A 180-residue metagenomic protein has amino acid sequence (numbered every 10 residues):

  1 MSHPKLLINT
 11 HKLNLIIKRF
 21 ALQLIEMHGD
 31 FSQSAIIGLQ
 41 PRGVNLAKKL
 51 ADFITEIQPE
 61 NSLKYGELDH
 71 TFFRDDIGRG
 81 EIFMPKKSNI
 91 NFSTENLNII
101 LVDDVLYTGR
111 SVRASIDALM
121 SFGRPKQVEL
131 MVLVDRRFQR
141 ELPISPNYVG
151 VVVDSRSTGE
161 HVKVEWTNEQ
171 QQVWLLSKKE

Functional and structural regions predicted by a protein language model:
M1-Q33: Active-site-facing substrate-recognition patch
L7, Y65-E67, L130: Conserved beta-strand scaffold positions in the cores of enzyme catalytic domains, especially in NTP/NDP-utilizing
A21, K49-I57, A118: Alpha-helical structural signal in soluble globular domains
F31-D52, G109: Charged, well-structured alpha/beta interaction segments
I36, L101, L130-V132: Structural beta-sheet core signal
E56-N98, Q172: Short, glycine/charge-rich flexible loops or terminal/linker lids adjacent to PRPP-binding catalytic cores
I90-M120: Internal catalytic-core helix/loop-beta-alpha segment that presents or stabilizes conserved functional determinants
D117-E180: PRPP-dependent phosphoribosyltransferase catalytic core
